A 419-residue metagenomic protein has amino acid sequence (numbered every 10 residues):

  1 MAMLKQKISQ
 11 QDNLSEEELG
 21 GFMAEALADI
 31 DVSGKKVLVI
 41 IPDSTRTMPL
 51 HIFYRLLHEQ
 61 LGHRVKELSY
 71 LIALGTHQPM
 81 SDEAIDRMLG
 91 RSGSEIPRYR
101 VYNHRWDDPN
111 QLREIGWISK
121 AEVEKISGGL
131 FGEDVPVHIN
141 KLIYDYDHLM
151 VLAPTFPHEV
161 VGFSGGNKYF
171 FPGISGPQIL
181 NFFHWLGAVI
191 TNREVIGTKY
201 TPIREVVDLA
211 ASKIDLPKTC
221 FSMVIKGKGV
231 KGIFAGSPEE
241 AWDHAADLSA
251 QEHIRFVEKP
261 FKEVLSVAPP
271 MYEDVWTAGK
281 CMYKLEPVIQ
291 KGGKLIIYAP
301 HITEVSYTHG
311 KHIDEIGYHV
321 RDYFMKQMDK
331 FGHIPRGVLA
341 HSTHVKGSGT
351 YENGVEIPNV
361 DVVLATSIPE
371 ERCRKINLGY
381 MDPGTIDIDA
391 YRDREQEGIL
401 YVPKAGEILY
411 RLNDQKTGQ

Functional and structural regions predicted by a protein language model:
Q6-K7, E16-G20, V355-Q419: Extended hydrophobic packing segments that form well-structured cores
M23-L38, L61-V65, L142-D145, I214-D215 (+2 more regions): Glycine-rich phosphate/diphosphate-binding loops that line cofactor/substrate pockets in enzymes
K36-R46, S69-G75, V151, V264-A268: Short glycine-rich or small-residue beta-strand-to-loop segments that form or flank ligand, phosphate, metal/Fe-S
R46-L68, A278-I289, I296: Histidine-anchored nucleotide/phosphate-binding helix
K66-H77, K294-P300, V363-A365: Short internal beta-strands
S69-E122, H319-A340: Long, charge-dense
Y99, N103-P260, P287: Conserved, well-structured core segments that form the ligand-binding/active-site neighborhood of functional domains
E273-V363: C-terminal catalytic subdomain
